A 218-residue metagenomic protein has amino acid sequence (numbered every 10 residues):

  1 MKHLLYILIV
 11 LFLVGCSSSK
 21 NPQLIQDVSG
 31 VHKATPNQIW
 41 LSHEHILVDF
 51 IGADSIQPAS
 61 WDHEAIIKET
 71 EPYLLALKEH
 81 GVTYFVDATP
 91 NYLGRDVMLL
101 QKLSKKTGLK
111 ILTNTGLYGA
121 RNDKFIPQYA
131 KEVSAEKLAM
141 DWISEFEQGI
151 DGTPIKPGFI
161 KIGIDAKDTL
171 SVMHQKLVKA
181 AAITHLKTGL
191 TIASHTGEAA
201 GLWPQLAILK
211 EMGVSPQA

Functional and structural regions predicted by a protein language model:
K2-V10: Sec-dependent signal peptide recognition, specifically the positively charged N-region followed immediately by
V14-G15: C-terminal motif of bacterial Sec signal peptides marking the signal peptidase cleavage site
K20-A53: Replace "His-x-His-based motif
Q38-S42, L47, S55-K110, E136-I155: Alpha-helical scaffold segments that flank or form the walls of functional sites
W40-E44, Y84-D87, I111-T115, G158-I162 (+2 more regions): Hydrophobic faces of well-ordered beta-strands that scaffold small-molecule active sites in alpha/beta enzyme cores
H45-L47, P90-N91, G116-A120, D165 (+1 more regions): Active-site beta-loop-alpha junctions enriched in small/polar residues
M98-L100, S171-Q175, A200-G213: Distinct, well-ordered alpha-helical segments
K102-K105, K110-L112, G116-T191: Active-site gating/metal-coordination segments in enzymes
